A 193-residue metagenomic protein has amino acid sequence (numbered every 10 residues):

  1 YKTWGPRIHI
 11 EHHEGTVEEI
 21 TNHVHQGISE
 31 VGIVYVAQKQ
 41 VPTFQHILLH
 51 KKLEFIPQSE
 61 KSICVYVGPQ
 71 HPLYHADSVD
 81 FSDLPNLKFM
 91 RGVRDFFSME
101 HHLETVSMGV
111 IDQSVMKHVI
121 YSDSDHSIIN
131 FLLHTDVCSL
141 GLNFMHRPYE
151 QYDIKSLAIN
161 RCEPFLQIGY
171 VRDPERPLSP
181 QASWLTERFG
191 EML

Functional and structural regions predicted by a protein language model:
Y1-P42: Central regulatory/effector-binding core of bacterial HTH transcription factors
T16, H25-S29, Y35, R94-K155: Hydrophobic hinge/microswitch elements
T21, H25, F55, F81 (+1 more regions): Short hydrophobic/charged patches on amphipathic alpha-helices used for structural packing and interfaces
Q38-K52, V110-S114: Short helix-coil transition/hinge motifs at the ends and kinks of transmembrane helices, capturing the brief
V41-P42, L73, D77-F81, P85-D112 (+2 more regions): Secondary-structure junction motif
I47-I63, V67-M90: Flexible hinge/capping segments at coil-to-helix
L49-E60, N143-F144, Q151-F165: Short beta-strand->loop
K155-L193: A late-sequence structural motif
